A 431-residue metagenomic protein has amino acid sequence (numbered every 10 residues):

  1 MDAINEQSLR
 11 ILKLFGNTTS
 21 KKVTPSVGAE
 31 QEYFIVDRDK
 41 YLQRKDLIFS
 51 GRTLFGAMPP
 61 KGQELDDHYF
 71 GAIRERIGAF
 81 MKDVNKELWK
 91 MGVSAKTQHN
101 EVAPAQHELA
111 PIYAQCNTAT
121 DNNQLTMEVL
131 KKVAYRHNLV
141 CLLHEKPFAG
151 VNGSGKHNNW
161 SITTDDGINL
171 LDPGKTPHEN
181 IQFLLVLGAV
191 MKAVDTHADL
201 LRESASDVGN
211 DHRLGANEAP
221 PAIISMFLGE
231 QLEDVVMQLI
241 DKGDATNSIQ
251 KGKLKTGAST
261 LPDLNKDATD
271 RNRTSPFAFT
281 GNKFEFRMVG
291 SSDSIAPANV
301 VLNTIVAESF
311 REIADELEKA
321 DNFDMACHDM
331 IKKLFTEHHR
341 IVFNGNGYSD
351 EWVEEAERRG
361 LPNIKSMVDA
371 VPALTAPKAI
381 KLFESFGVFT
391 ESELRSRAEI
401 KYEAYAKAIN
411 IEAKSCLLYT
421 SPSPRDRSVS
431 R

Functional and structural regions predicted by a protein language model:
M1-L143, N152-G155, I162-E399: Glycine-rich, acidic/polar active-site loops that bind/position phosphate-bearing ligands
E145-P147: Short, well-ordered turn and helix-capping elements at secondary-structure junctions
S396-E412: Short, charged/polar, low-complexity loop and linker segments that flank or interrupt alpha-helical bundles
Y419-S423: Conserved small/polar residues in nucleotide/adenosyl-binding loops
R427-S430: N-terminal low-complexity segments that are often proline-rich with Ser/Thr-Pro
